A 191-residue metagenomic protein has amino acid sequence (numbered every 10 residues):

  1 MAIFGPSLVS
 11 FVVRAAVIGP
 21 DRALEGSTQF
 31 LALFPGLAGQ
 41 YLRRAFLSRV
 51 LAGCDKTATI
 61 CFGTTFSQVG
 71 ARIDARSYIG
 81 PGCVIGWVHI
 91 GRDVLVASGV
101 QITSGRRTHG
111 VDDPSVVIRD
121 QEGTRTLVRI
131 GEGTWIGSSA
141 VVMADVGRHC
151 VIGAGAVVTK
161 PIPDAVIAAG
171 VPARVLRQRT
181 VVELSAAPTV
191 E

Functional and structural regions predicted by a protein language model:
M1-T57: A transmembrane-helix-recognition feature enriched in membrane-embedded lipid enzymes and envelope glyco-/phospholipid
L37-A45, A52, T64-D74, Y78-V146 (+2 more regions): Flexible, glycine/small-residue-enriched loop-and-beta-strand segment within the central core of proteins
H89, K160-P161: Conserved functional loop/turn residues at catalytic and ligand-binding sites
S138-V151, A156-K160: Beta-rich strand-turn-strand
A165-V166: Extracellular disulfide-bonded cysteine-rich modules/repeats
V190-E191: Long, non-transmembrane cytosolic or organellar matrix-exposed soluble domains/tails of integral membrane proteins
